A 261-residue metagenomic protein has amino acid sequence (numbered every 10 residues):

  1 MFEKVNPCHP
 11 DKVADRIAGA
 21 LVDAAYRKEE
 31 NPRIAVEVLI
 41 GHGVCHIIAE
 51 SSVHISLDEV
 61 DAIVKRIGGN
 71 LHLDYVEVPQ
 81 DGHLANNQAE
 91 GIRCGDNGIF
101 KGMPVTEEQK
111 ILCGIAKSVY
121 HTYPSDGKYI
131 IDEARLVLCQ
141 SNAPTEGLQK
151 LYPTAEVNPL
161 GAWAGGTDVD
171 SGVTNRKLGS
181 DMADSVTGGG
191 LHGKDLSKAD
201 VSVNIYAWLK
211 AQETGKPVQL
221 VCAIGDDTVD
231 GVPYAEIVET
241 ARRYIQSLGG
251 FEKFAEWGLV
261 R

Functional and structural regions predicted by a protein language model:
M1-R261: A domain-level signal for the structural core that forms small-molecule/cofactor-binding pockets and catalytic centers
